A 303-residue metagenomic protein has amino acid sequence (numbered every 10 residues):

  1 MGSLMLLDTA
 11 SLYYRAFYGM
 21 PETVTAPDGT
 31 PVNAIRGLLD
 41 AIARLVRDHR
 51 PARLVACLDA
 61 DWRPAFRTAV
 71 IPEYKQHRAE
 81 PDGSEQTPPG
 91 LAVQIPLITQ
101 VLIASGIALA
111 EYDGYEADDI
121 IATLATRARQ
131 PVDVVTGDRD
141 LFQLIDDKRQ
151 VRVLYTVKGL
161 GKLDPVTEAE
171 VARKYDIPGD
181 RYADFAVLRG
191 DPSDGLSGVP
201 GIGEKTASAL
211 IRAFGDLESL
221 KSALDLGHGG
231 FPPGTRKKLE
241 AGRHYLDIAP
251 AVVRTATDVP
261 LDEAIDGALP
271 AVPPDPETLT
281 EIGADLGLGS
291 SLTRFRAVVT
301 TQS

Functional and structural regions predicted by a protein language model:
G2-V135, R139-G161, T167, L246-I248 (+2 more regions): Noncatalytic, basic helical substrate-engagement surface that gates or grips nucleic-acid strands
A52-V55, Q86, K148, P165-S303: Non-catalytic nucleic-acid-binding/docking modules located in mid-to-C-terminal regions of nucleic-acid enzymes
